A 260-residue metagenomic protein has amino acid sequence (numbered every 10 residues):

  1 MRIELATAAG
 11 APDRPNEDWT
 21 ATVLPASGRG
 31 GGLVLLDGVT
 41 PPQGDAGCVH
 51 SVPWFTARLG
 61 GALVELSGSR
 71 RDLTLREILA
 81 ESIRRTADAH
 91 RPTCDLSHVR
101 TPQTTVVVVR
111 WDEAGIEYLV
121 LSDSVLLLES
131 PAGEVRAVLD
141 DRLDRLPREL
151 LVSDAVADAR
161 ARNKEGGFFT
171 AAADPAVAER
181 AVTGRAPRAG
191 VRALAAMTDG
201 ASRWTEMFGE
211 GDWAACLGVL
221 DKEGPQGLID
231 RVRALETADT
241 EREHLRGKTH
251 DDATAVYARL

Functional and structural regions predicted by a protein language model:
M1-L260: PP2C/PPM-type serine/threonine phosphatase catalytic domain
